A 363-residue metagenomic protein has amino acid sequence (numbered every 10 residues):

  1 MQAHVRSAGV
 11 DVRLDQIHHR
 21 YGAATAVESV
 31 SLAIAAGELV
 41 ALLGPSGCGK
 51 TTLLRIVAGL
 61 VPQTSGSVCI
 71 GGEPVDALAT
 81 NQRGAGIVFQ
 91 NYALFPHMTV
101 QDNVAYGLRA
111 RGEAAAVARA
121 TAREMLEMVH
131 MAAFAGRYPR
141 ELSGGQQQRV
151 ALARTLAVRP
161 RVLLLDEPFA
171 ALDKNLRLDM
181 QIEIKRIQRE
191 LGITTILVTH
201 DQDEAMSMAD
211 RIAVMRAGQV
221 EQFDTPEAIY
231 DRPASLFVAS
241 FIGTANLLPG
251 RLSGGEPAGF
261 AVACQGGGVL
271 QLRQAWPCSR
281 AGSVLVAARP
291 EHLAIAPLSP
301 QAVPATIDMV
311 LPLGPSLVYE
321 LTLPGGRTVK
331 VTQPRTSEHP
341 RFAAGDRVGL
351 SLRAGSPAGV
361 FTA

Functional and structural regions predicted by a protein language model:
L39, T80-S240: ABC ATPase nucleotide-binding domains
L43-P45: The feature captures the beta-strand-to-loop junction immediately N-terminal to the Walker
A58: Helix-to-loop junction immediately C-terminal to a conserved catalytic motif
T64-S67, V117, A217, P249: Conserved coupling/switch loops of ABC nucleotide-binding domains, chiefly the family-specific signature
G66-P74: Conserved ABC transporter NBD signature motif
A245, G255-A363: Non-catalytic connector elements of ABC transporters
